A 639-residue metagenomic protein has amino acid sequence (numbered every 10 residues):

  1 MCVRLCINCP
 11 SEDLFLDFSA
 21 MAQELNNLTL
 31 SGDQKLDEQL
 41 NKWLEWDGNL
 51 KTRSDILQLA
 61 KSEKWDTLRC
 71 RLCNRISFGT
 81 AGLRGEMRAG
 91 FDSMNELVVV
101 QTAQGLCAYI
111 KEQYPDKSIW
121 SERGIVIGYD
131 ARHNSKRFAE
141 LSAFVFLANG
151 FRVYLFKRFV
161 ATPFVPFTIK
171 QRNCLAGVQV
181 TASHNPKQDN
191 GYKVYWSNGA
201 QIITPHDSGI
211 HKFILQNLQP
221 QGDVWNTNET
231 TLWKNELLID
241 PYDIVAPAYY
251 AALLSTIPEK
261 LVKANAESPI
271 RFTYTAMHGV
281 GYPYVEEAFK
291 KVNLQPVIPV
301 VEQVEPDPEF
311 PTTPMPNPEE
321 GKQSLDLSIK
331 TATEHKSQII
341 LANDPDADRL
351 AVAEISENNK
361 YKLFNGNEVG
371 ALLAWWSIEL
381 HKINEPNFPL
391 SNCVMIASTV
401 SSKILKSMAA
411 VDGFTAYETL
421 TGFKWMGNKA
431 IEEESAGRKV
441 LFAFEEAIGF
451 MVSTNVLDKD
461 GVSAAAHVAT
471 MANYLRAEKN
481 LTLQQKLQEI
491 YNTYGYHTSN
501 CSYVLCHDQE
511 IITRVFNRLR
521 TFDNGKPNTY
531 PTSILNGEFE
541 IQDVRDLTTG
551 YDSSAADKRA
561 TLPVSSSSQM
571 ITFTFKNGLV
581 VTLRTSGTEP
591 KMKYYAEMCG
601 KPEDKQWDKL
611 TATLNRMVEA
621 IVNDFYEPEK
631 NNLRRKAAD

Functional and structural regions predicted by a protein language model:
C9, L14-D17, L25-S142, L238-F272 (+1 more regions): An N-terminal, well-structured beta->alpha segment
W43, D47, T67-I76, N190-L327 (+1 more regions): Gly/Ser/Thr-enriched, mixed-charge loops and adjacent short helices that form phosphate/oxyanion-binding elements
L72-D92, A182-N185, A276-Y284, P345 (+3 more regions): Conserved phosphate/anionic-ligand binding catalytic regions in large, soluble enzymes, centered on
D116, V126-D189, K290, Q295-V352: N-terminal small/polar loop signature for handling phosphorylated ligands or for N-terminal nucleophile
F138-F146, D189-W196, D348-V369, L405: Short Gly/Thr/Asp-enriched flexible loops that form oxyanion-binding sites at enzyme active sites
N198-W225, N367-C393, A397-K406: Glycine-rich phosphate-binding loop plus the immediately following alpha-helix
T333, S337-I339, K360-K362, L380-R584 (+2 more regions): Phosphate-binding and adjacent anionic-ligand microenvironments
